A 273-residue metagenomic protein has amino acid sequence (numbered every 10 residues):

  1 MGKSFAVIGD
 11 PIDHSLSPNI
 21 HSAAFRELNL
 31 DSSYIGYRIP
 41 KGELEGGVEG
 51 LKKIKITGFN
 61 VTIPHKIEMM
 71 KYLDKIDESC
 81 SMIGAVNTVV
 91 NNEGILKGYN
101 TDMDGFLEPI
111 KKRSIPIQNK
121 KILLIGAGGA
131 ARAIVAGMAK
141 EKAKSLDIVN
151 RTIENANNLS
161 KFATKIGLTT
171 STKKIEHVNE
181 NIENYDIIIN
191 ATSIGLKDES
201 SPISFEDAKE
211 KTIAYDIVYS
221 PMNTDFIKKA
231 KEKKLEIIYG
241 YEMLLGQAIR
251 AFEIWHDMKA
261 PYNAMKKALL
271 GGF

Functional and structural regions predicted by a protein language model:
G2-R113: Phosphate/diphosphate ligand-binding glycine-rich loop within oxidoreductases
G9, N100, N119-K140, N150-R151 (+1 more regions): Glycine-rich adenosine-cofactor-binding loop
I12-D13, I153-E154, P221: Helix N-cap at the beta1-alpha1 junction of Rossmann-like dinucleotide-binding domains, i.e., the first residues
I35, L146-D147, I238: Conserved beta-strand positions in the Rossmann-like core of class I SAM-dependent methyltransferases
I115-K120, K209-E210: Short helix-loop-beta connector
E141-I166: NAD(P)-binding Rossmann-fold cofactor-contacting core
L168-I237: Rossmann-like adenosine-cofactor binding region
I217-F273: Adenosine-phosphate binding glycine-rich loop
